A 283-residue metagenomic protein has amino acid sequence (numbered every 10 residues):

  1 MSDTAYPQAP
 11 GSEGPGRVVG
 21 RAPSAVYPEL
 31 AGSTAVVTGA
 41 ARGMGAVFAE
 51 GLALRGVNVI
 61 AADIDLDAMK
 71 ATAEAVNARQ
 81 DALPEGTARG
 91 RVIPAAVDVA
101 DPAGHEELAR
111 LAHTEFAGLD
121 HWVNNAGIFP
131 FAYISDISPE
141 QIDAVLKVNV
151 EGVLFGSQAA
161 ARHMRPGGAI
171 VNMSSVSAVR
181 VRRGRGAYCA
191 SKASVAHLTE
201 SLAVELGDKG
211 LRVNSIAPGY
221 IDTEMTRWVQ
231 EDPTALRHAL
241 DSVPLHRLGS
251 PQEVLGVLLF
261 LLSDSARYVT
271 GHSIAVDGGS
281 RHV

Functional and structural regions predicted by a protein language model:
S2-V26, R180, L259, T270-V283: Short C-terminal tail/terminal secondary-structure segment of NAD(P)H-dependent dehydrogenase/reductase domains
F116, L154, H163, R247-V276 (+1 more regions): C-terminal substrate-recognition "lid" of short-chain dehydrogenase/reductases
Y133-I134, Q141-D143, A239: Substrate-binding pocket helix/loop in short-chain dehydrogenase/reductase
I137, V181-C189, S201, T226: Active-site loop-to-helix junction immediately N-terminal to the catalytic Tyr of the SDR YXXXK motif in Rossmann-fold
S157, S191, T199: Active-site helix of classical SDR
R162, V204-D208, R267: Alpha-helical segment proximal to the catalytic Tyr-Lys
S175: Residue(s) in the substrate-gating loop at a strand-loop-helix junction that position the organic substrate next
